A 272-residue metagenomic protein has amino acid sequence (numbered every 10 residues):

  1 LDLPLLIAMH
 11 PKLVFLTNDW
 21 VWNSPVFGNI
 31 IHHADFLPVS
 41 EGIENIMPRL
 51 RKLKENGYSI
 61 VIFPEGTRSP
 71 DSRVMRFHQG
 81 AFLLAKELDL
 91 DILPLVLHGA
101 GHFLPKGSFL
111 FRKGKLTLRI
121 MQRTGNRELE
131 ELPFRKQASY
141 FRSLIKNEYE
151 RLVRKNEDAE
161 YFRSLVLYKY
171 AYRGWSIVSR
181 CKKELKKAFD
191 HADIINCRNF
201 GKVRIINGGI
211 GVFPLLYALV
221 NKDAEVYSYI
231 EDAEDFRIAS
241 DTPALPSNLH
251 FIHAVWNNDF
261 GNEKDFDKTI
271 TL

Functional and structural regions predicted by a protein language model:
L1-E41: Catalytic core of membrane glycerolipid acyltransferases/transacylases, capturing the structured, soluble-facing
L16, I62, L95, Y227-E231: The conserved SAM/SAH-binding core of class I Rossmann-like methyltransferase domains, concentrating on the hydrophobic
E44-S176: Non-catalytic C-terminal accessory region of glycerolipid acyltransferases and related lyso-lipid remodeling enzymes
L90, F200, D265-D267: Local beta-strand N-terminus motif with an aromatic residue
V166-D193: Class I SAM-dependent methyltransferase Rossmann-like catalytic core, especially the SAM/SAH-binding loop
N196-K202: Short helix-loop-beta connector
R204, G211-D259: Class I SAM-dependent methyltransferase SAM/SAH-binding core
D259-T269: A short acidic, Gly/Pro-enriched loop at the edge of an enzyme's catalytic core that lines a small-molecule cofactor
